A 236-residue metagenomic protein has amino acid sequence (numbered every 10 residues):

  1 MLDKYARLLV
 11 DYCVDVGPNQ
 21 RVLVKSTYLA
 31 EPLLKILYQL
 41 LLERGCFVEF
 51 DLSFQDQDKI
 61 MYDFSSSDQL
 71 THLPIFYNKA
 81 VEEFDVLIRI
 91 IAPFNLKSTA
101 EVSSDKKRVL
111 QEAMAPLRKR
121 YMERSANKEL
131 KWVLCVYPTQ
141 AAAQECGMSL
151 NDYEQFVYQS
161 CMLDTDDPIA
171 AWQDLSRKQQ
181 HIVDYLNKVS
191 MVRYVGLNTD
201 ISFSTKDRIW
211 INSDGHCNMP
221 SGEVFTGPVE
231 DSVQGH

Functional and structural regions predicted by a protein language model:
M1-H236: Active-site bordering "gate/hinge" segments that shape substrate access to catalytic or cofactor-binding pockets
